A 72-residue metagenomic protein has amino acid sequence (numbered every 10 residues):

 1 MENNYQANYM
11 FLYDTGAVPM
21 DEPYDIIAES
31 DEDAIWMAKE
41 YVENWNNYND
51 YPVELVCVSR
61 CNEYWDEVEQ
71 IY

Functional and structural regions predicted by a protein language model:
M1-D21: Short aromatic-glycine-(Arg/Gly/Cys) micro-motifs in beta-strand/loop hairpins
Q6-N8, I27-A28, E54-C57: Ser/Thr- (and often Asn-) enriched beta-sheet segments in non-cytosolic proteins
D14-G16, E32, W45: Homeobox/homeodomain signature
V18-E32: A short, exposed loop/beta-hairpin motif centered on an aromatic-Gly-Thr core
A28-A34, E63-E67: A short, hydrophobic secondary-structure junction motif
E40-Y72: Short, mixed-charge low-complexity intrinsically disordered segments
